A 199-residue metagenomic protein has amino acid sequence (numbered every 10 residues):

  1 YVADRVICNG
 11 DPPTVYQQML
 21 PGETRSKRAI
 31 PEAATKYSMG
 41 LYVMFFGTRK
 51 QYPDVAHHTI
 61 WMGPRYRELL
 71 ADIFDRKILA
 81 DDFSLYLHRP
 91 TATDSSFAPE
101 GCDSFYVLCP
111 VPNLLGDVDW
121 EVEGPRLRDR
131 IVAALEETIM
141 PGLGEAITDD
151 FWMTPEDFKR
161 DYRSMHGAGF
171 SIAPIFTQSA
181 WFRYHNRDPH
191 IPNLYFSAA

Functional and structural regions predicted by a protein language model:
Y1-P99: Mid-domain catalytic core of redox enzymes that form a hydrophobic substrate pocket/lid adjacent to a catalytic redox
P13-Q18, G47, P99-A134: Conserved FAD/dinucleotide-binding core of flavoprotein oxidoreductases
E23-R25, F105-L114, P192-Y195: Short acidic (Asp/Glu) and glycine-rich catalytic loops that position anionic groups and cofactors
L41-V43, S104, G144: Extracellular structured ligand-interaction cores
A80-Y86, P141-A199: A glycine-rich dinucleotide-binding beta-alpha-beta segment and adjacent secondary-structure elements that constitute
S95-C102, Y184-H190: Short glycine/proline-enriched loop/turn "hinge" motifs that connect secondary-structure elements and lie
E136-M140: C-terminal substrate/ligand-recognition segments
